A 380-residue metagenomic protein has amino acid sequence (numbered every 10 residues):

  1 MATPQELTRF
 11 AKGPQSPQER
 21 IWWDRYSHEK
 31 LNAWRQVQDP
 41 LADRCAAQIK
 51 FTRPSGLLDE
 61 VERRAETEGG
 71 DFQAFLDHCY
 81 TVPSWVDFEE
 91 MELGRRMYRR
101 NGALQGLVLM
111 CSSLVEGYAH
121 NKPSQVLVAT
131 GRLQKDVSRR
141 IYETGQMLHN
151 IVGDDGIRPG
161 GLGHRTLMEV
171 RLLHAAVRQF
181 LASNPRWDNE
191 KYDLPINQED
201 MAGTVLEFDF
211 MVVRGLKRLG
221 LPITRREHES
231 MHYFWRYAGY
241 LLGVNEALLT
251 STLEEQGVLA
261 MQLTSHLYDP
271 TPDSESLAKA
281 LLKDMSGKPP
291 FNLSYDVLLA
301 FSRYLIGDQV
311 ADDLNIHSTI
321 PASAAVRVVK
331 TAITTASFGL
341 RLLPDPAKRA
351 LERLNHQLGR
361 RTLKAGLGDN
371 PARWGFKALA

Functional and structural regions predicted by a protein language model:
M1-V205, D209-A380: Mature, function-bearing regions of proteins
